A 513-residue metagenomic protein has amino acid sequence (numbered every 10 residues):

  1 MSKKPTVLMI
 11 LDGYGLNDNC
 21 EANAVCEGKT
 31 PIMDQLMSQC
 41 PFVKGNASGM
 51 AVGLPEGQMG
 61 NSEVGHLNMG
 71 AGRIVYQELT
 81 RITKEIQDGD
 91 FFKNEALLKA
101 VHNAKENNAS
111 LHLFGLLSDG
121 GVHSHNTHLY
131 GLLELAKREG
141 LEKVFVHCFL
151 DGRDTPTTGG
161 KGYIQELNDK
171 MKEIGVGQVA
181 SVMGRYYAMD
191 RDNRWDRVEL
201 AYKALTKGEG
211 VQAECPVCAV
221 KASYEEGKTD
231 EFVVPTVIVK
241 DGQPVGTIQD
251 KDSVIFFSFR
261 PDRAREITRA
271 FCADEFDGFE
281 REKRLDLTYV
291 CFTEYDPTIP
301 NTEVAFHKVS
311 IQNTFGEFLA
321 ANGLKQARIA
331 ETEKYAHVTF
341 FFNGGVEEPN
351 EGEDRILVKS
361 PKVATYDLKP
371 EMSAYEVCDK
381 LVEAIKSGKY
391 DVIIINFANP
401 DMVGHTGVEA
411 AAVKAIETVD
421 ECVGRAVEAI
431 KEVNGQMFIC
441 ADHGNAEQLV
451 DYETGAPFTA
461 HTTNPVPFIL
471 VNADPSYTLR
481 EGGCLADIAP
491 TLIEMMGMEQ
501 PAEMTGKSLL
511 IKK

Functional and structural regions predicted by a protein language model:
M1-K513: Feature captures the catalytic ectodomains and active-site-proximal regions of enzymes that hydrolyze or transfer
